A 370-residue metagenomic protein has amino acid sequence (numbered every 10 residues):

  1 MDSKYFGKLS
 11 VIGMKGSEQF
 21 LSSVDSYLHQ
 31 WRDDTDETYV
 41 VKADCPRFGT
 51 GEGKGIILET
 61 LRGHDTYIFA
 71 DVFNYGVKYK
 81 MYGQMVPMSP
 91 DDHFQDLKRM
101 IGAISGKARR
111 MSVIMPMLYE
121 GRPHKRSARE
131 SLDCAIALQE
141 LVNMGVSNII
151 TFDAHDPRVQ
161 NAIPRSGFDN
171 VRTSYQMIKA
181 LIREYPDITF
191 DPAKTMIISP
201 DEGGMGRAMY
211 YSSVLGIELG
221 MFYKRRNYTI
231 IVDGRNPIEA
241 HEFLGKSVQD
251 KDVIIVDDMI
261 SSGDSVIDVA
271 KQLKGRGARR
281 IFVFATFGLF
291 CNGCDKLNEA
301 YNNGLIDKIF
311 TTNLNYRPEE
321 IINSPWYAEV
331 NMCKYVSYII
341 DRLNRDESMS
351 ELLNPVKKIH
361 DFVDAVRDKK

Functional and structural regions predicted by a protein language model:
M1-K370: PRPP-associated nucleotide enzymes
